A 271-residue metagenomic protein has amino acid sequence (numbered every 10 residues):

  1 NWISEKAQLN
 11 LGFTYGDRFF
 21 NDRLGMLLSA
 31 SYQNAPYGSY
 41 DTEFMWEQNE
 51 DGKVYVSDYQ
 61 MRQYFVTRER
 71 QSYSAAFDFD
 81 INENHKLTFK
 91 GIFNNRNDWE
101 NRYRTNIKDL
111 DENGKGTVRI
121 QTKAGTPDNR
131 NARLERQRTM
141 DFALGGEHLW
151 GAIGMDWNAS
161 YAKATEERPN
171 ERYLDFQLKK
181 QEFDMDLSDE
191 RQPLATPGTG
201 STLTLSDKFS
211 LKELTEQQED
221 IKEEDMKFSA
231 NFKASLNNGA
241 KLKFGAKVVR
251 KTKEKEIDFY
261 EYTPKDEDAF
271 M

Functional and structural regions predicted by a protein language model:
N1, M26-A30, F89-G91, W157-A159 (+2 more regions): Membrane-embedded beta-strand positions of outer-membrane beta-barrel proteins
N1, Y32-P36, F93-N97, W150 (+4 more regions): Transmembrane beta-strands of outer-membrane beta-barrel pores
I3-D109, P127, Q137-L144: Transmembrane beta-barrel wall of Gram-negative outer-membrane proteins
I3-E5, Y64-T67, R133-R138, Q177-K179 (+1 more regions): Replace "Gram-negative outer membrane beta-barrel proteins" with "bacterial and organellar outer membrane beta-barrel
D22-M26, E83-L87, G151-W157, N238-L242: Outer-envelope beta-barrel architecture signal
G38-W46, L87-G114, G125, D156-N158 (+2 more regions): Outer-membrane beta-barrel and related beta-rich outer-membrane complex signature in Gram-negative bacteria
Y55-M61, T122-R130, F209-Q217, A269: Extracytoplasmic loops and strand-loop junctions of Gram-negative outer membrane beta-barrel proteins
F183-E213, P264-M271: Flexible glycine-rich, low-complexity coil/linker segments exposed to the extracellular/periplasmic environment
